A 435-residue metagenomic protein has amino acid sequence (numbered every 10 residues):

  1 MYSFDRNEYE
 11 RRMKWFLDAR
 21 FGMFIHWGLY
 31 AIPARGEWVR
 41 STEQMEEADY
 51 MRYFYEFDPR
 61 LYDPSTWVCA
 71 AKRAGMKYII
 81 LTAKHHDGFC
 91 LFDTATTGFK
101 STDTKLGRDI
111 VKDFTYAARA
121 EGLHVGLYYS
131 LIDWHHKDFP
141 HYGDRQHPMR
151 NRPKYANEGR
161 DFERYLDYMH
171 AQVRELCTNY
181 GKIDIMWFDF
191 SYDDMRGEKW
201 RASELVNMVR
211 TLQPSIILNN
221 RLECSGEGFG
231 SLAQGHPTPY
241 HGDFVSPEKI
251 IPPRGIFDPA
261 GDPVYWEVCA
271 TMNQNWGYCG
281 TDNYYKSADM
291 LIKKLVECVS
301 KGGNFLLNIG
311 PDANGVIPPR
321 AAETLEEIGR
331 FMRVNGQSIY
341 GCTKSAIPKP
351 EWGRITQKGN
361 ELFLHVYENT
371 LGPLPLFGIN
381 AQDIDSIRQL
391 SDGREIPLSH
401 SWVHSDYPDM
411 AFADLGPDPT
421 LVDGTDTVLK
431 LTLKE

Functional and structural regions predicted by a protein language model:
M1-E435: Mature catalytic domains of secreted/periplasmic carbohydrate-active enzymes
